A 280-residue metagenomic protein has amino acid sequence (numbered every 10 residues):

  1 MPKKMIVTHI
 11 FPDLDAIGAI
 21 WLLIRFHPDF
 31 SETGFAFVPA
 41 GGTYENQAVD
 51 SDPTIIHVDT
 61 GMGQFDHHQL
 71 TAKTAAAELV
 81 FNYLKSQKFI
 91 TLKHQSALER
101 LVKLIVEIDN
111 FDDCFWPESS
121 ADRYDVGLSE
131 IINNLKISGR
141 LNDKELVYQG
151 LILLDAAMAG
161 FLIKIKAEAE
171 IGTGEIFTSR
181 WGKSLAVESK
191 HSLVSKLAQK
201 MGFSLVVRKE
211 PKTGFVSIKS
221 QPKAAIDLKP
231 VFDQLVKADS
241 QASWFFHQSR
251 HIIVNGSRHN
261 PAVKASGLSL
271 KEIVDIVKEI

Functional and structural regions predicted by a protein language model:
M1-A159, I171, A186-G202, V207-I280: Replace "Mg2+/Mn2+-dependent" with "divalent metal-dependent
G160-E168: Intrinsically disordered, low-complexity acidic/Ser/Pro/Gln-rich regions of eukaryotic scaffold/adaptor proteins
E175-K183: Short Gly/Thr-rich strand-loop-strand
